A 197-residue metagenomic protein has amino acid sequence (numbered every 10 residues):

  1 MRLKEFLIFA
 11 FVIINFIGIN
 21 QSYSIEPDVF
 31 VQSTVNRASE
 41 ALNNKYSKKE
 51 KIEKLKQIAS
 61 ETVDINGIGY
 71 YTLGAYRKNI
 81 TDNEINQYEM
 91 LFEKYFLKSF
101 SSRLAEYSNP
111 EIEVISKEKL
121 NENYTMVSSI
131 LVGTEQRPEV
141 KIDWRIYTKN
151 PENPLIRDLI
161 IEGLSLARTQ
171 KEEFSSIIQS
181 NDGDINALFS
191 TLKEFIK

Functional and structural regions predicted by a protein language model:
M1-L7: Bacterial N-terminal signal peptides that target proteins for export
I8-G18: Bacterial N-terminal signal peptides
G18-S24: Sec/Tat signal peptide C-region and signal peptidase I cleavage site
E26-L104: Early exported N-terminus immediately downstream of N-terminal targeting peptides
S47, N79-N83, N109, K119 (+3 more regions): Surface-exposed, polar/charged faces of alpha-helical domains in mature secreted/periplasmic/lumenal proteins
K98-V140, T191-K197: Surface-exposed, charged secondary-structure patches
E139-R168: Short beta-strand edge/turn micro-motifs at domain boundaries
D158-K197: Low-complexity, intrinsically disordered terminal/linker segments enriched in charged and Gly/Pro repeats
